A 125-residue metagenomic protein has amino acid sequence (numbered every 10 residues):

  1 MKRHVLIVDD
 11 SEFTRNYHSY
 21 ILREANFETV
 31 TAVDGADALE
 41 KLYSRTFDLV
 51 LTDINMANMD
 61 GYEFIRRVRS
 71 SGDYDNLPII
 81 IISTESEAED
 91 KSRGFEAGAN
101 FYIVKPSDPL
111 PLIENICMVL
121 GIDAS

Functional and structural regions predicted by a protein language model:
N16-E24: Charged docking surfaces used in two-component/phosphorelay signaling
T31-L49: Acidic, metal-coordinating helix/loop segments flanking the phosphotransfer/catalytic sites of two-component signaling
T46-D48, D73-P78: His-Asp phosphorelay/catalytic-motif detector in bacterial-type signaling
M56: Receiver (REC) domain active-site loop signature in two-component systems and cognate sites in sensor histidine kinases
S107-I116: C-terminal output helix
